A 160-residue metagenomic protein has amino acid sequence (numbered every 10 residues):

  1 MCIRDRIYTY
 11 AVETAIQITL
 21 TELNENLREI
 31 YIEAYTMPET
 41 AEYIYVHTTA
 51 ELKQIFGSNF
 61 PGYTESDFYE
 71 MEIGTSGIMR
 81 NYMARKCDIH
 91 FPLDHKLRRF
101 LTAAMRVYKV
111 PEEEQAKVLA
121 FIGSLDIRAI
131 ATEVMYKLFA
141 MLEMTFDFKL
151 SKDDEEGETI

Functional and structural regions predicted by a protein language model:
M1-I3: Short, small-residue-biased leader/transition segments that mark boundaries at the very start of proteins
I7-A11: Juxtamembrane membrane-water interface segments immediately C-terminal to a transmembrane helix
V12, E33-M105: Amphipathic alpha-helical packing segments from all-alpha helical-bundle domains
I16: Internal catalytic or translocation cores that form aromatic/hydrophobic pockets or channels for amphipathic metabolites
L27-I30: Short juxtamembrane and helix-loop transition motifs at transmembrane-helix boundaries in membrane proteins
A84, D88-I160: C-terminal peripheral helix-coil segments that are non-catalytic and often amphipathic
